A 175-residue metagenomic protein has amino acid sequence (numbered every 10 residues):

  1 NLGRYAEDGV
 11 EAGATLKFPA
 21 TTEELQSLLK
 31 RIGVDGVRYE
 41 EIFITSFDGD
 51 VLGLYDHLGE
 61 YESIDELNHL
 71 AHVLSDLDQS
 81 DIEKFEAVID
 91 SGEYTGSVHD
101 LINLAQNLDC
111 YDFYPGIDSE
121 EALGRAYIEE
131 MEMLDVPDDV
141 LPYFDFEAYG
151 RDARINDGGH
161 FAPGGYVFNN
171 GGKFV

Functional and structural regions predicted by a protein language model:
N1-E7, F47-G49, P163-G172: Short, flexible beta-strand-to-coil junctions
N1-R38: N-terminal ordered "arm"
P19-T22, Y114, Y143: Conserved aromatic
E23-G96: Structured domain cores in non-transmembrane regions
V37-E40, Q79-I82, S97, F113 (+2 more regions): Residue-level signal for secondary-structure boundary elements
E41-S46, K84-E86, N103, D138-L141 (+1 more regions): Short coil/turn segments at secondary-structure boundaries
F85-E86, D90-E129, F174: Extracytoplasmic/secretory-pathway segments with low complexity and glycosylation-like composition
E121-V175: Acidic, proline/glycine-rich low-complexity IDRs
